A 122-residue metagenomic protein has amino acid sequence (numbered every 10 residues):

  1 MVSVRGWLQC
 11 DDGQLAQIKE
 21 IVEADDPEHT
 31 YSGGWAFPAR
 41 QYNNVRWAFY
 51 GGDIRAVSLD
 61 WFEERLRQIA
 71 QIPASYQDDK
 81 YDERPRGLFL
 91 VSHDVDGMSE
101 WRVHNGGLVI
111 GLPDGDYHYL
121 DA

Functional and structural regions predicted by a protein language model:
M1-E23: Short, extreme N-terminal segment that most often corresponds to the first beta-strand
I21-A122: Charged interaction segments
